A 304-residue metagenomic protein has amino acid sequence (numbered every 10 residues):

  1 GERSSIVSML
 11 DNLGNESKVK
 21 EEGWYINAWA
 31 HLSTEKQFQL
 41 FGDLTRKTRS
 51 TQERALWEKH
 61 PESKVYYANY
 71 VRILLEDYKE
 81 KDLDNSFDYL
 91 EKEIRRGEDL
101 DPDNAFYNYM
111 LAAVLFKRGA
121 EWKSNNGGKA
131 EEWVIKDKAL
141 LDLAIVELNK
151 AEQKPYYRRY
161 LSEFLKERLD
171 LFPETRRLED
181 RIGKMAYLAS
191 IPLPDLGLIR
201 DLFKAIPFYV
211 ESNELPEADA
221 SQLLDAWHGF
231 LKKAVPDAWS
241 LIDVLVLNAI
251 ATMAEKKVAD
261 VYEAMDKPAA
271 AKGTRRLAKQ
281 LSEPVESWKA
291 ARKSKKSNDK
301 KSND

Functional and structural regions predicted by a protein language model:
E2-D304: Aromatic-rich surface patch/π-platform used for binding flat ligands and interfaces
